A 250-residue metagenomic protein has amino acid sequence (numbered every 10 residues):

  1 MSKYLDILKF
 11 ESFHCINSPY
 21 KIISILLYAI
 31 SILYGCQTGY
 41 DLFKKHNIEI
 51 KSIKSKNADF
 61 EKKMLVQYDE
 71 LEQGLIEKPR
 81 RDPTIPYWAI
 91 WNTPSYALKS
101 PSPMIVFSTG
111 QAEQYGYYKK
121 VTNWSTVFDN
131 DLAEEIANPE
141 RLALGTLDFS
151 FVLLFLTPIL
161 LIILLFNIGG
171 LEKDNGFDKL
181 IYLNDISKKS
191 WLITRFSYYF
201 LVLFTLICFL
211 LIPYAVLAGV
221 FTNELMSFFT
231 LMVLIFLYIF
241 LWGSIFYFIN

Functional and structural regions predicted by a protein language model:
M1-L153: Hydrophobic alpha-helical transmembrane segments
L5-K9, K189, I193, S197 (+2 more regions): Alpha-helical membrane-protein architecture signal
Y20, S24, D148, L156-T157 (+4 more regions): Selective transmembrane-helix segments that form parts of the transport pathway or gating/packing helices in multipass
G145-F177: Long, hydrophobic alpha-helical segments
I163-N167, L211, A215, Y247: Transmembrane alpha-helix boundary and packing residues in multipass membrane permease domains and related
L180-K189: Short helix-to-coil transition segments within interhelical loops that connect adjacent transmembrane helices
T230-N250: Hydrophobic alpha-helical transmembrane segments of polytopic membrane proteins
